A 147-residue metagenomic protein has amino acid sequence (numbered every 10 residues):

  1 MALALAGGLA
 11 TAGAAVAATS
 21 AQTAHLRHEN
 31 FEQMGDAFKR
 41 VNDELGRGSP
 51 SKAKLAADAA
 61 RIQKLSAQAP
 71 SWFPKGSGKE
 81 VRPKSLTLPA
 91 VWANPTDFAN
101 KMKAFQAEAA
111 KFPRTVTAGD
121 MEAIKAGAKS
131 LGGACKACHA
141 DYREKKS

Functional and structural regions predicted by a protein language model:
M1-A2: Bacterial N-terminal signal peptides that target proteins for export
G7, A12-A15: N-terminal signal peptide c-region/cleavage motif recognized by signal peptidases
A21-K54, A60-S147: Sequence context surrounding c-type heme c attachment/ligation sites in exported
